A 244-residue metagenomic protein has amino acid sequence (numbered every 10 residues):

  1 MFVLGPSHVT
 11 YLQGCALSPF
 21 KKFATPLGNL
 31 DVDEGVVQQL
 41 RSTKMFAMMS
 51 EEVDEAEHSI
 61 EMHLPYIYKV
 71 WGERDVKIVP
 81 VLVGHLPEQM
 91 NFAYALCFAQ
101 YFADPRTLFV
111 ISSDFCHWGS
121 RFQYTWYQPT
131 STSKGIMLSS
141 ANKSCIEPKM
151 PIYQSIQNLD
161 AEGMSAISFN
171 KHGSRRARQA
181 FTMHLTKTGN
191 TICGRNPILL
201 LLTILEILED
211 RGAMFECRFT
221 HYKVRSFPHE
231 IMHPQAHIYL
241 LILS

Functional and structural regions predicted by a protein language model:
M1-T203, I207-A213, K223-I231: Active-site histidine-anchored catalytic micro-motif
R225-S244: Short, basic/aromatic-enriched C-terminal tail that caps enzymatic domains
